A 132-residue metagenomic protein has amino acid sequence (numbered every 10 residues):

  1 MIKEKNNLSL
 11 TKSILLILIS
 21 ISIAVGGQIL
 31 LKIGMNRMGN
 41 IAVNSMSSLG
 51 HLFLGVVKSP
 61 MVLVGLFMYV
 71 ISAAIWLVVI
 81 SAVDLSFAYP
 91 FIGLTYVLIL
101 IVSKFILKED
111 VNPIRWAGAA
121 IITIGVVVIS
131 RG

Functional and structural regions predicted by a protein language model:
I2-G132: Polytopic alpha-helical membrane proteins, predominantly small-molecule transporters/carriers
